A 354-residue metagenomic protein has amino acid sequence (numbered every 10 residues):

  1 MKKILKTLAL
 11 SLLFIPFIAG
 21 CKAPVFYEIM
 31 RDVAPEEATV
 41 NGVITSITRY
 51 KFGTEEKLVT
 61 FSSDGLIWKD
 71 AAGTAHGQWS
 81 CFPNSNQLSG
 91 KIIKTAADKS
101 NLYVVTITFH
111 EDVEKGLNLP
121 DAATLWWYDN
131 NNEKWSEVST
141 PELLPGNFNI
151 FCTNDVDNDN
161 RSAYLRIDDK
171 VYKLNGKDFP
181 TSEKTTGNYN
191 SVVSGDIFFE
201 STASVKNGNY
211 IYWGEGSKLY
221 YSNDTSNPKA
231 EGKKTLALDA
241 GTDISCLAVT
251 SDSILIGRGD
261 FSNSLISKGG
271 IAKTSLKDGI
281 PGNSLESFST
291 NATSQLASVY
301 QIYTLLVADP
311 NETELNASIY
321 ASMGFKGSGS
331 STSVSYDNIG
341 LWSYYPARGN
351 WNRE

Functional and structural regions predicted by a protein language model:
M1-K22: Sec-dependent bacterial lipoprotein signal peptides
C21-T45, R49-G53, K57, S63-R161 (+2 more regions): Trp- and S/T/G-rich repeat-edge/linker motifs of beta-rich repeat architectures
